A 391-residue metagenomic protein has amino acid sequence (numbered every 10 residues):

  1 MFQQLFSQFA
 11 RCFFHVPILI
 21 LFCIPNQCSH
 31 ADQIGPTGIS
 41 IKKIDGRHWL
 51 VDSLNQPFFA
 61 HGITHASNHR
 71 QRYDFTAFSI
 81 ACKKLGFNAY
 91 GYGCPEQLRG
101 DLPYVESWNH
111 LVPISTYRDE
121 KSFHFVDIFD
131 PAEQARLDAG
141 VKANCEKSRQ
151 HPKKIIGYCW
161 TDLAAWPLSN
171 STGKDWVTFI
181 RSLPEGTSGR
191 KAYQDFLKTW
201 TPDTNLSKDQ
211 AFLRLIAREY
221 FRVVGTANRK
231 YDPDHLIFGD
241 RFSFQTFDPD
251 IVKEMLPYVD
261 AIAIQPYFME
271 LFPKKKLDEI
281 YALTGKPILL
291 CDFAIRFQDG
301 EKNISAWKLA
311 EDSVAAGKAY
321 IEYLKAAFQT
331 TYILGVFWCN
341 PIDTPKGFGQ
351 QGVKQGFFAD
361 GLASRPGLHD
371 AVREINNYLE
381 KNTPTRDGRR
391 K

Functional and structural regions predicted by a protein language model:
L21-Q33: Bacterial Sec-dependent signal peptides at the C-terminal "C-region" and cleavage site
D32-K154, S207-I216, C339: Active-site-adjacent substrate/metal-binding segments within catalytic domains of carbohydrate-active enzymes
H65-A66, T116-V126, T284-Y320, P341: Active-site clefts of carbohydrate-active enzymes
N68-R72, G91-R99, W166, S243-D248 (+2 more regions): Acidic-and-aromatic substrate-binding clefts and catalytic sites of carbohydrate-active enzymes
P95, I155-I156, D162, F293 (+1 more regions): Substrate-binding cleft of secreted/luminal carbohydrate-active enzymes
P152-D250: Polysaccharide-binding and catalytic clefts of secreted carbohydrate-active enzymes
K174-G186, C339-K391: Aromatic-rich peripheral "rim/lid" segments of glycoside hydrolase catalytic domains that contact and position glycan
A211, L215-T226, D232-A306: Glycoside hydrolase catalytic-domain groove-lining segments
